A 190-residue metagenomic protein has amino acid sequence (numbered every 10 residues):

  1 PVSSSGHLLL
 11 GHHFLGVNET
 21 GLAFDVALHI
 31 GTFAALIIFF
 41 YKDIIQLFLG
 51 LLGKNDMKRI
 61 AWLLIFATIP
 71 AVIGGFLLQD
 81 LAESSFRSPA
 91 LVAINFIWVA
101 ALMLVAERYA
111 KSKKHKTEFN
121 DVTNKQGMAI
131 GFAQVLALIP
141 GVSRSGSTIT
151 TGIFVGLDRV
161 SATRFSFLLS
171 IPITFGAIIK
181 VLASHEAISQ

Functional and structural regions predicted by a protein language model:
P1-Q190: Multi-pass membrane proteins that catalyze or facilitate reactions on polyprenyl-/lipid-phosphate substrates and their
